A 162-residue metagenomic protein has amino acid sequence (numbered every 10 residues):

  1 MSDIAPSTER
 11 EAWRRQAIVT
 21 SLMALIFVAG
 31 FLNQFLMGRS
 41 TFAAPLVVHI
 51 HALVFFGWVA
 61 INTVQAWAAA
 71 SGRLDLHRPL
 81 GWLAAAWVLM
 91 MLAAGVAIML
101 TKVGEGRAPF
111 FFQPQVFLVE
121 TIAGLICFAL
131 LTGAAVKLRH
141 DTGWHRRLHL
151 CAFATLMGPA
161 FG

Functional and structural regions predicted by a protein language model:
M1-G162: Alpha-helical membrane insertion/targeting regions
